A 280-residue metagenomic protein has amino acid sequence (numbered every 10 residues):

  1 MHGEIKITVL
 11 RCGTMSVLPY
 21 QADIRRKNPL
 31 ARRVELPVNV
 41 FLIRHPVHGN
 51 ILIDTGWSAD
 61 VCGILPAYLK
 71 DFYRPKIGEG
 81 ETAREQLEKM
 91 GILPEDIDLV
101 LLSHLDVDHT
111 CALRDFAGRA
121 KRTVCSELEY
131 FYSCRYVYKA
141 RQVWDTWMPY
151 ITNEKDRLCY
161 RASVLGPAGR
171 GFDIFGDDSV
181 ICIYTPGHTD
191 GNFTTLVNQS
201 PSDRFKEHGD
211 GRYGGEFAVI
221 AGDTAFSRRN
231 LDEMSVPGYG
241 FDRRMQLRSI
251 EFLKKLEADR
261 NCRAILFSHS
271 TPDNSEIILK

Functional and structural regions predicted by a protein language model:
G3-I7: Extreme N-terminal starter segment of soluble prokaryotic enzymes
V9, V40-H45, I51, C159-H208: Core dinuclear metal-dependent hydrolase active-site scaffold
C12-G13, T55-W57, L105, L128-E129 (+3 more regions): Active-site metal-binding loops of divalent metal-dependent hydrolases
T14-E85, T195-K206, R212-G222: Conserved beta-strand hairpin/beta-sheet module of binuclear metal-dependent hydrolase folds, prominently
A67-C125: Active-site metal-binding motif and surrounding structural segment of the metallo-beta-lactamase
F72-E85, L196-K280: Cap/insert and terminal regions of metallo-dependent hydrolase folds
P75-D96, E127-I183, R243-C262: Metallo-beta-lactamase
V100-T110, Y184-N192, F267-T271: Histidine-centered catalytic micro-motifs
